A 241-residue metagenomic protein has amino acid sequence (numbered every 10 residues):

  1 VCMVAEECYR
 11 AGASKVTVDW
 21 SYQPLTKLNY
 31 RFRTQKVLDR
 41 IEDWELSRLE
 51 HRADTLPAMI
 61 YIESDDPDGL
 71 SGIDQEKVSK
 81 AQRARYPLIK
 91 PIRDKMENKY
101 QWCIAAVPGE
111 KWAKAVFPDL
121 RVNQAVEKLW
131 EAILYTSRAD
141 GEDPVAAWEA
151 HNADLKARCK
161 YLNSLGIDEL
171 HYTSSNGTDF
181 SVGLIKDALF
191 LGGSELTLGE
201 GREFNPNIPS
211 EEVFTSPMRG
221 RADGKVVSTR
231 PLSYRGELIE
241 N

Functional and structural regions predicted by a protein language model:
V1-A222: Active-site bordering "gate/hinge" segments that shape substrate access to catalytic or cofactor-binding pockets
M218-N241: Long, well-ordered mid-to-C-terminal structural blocks that present hydrophobic/aromatic surfaces
